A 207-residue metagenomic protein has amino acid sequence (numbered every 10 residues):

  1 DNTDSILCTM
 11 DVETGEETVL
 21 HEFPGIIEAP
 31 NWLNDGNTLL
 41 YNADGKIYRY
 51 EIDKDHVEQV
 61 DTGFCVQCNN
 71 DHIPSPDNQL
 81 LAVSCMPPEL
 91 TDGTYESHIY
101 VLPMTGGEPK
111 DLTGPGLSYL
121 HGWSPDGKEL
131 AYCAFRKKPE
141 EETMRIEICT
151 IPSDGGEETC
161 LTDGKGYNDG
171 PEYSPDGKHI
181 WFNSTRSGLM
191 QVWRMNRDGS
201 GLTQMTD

Functional and structural regions predicted by a protein language model:
D1-D4, E22-I27, L39-Y48, T62-N69 (+7 more regions): A flexible loop/linker signature enriched in serine peptidases of the S9 family
S5-P24: A short helix->beta-strand "capping" segment at the edge of beta-propeller domains
V12-G15, E51-D55, P103-G107, P152-G156 (+1 more regions): Short loop/turn segments that connect beta-strands within beta-propeller blades
E16-H21, H56-T62, E108-T113, E157-T162 (+1 more regions): A short beta-strand motif characteristic of beta-propeller blades
N34-D35, P76-D77, P125-D126, P175-D176: Residue-level detector of Asp-centered blade-edge/turn motifs that repeat once per structural unit in beta-propeller
G36, N78-C85: Acidic, Gly/Ser/Thr-rich repeat motifs that build Ca2+-stabilized beta-propeller blades
L39, L81, G127-L130, I180: Hydrophobic beta-strand positions that form the internal "hydrophobic ladder" of WD40/Gbeta-like beta-propeller blades
